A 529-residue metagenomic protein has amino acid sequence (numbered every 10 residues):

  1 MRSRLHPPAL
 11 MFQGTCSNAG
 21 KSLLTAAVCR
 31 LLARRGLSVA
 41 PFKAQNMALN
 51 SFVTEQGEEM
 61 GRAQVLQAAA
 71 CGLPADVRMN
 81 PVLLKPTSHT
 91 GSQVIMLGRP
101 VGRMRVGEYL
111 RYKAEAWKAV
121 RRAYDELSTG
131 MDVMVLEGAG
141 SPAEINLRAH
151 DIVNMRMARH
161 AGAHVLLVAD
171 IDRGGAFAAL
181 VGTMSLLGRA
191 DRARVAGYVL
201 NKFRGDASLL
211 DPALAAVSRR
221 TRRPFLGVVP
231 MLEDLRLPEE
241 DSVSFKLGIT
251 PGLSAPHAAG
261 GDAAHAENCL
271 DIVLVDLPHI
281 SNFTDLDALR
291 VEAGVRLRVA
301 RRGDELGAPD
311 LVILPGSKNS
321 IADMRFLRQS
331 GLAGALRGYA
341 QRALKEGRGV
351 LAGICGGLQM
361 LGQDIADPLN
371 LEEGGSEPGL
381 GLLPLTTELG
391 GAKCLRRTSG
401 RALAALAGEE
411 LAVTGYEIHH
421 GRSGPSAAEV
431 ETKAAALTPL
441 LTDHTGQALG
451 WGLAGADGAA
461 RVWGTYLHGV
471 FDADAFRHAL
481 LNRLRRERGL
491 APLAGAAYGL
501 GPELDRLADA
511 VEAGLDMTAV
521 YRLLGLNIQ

Functional and structural regions predicted by a protein language model:
R2-Y339, L344-K345, V350, D367 (+2 more regions): Flexible phosphate-sensing "switch/lid" loops adjacent to ATP/NTP-binding sites across phosphate-transfer
A193-V195, Q363, E377: Core-facing hydrophobic residues within beta-strands of well-ordered domains
C355-G356: Catalytic nucleophile serine of serine hydrolases, specifically the conserved "nucleophile elbow" pentapeptide
I365-K393, T398-S399: Class I SAM-dependent methyltransferase SAM-binding "motif I" and its flanking Rossmann-like core
